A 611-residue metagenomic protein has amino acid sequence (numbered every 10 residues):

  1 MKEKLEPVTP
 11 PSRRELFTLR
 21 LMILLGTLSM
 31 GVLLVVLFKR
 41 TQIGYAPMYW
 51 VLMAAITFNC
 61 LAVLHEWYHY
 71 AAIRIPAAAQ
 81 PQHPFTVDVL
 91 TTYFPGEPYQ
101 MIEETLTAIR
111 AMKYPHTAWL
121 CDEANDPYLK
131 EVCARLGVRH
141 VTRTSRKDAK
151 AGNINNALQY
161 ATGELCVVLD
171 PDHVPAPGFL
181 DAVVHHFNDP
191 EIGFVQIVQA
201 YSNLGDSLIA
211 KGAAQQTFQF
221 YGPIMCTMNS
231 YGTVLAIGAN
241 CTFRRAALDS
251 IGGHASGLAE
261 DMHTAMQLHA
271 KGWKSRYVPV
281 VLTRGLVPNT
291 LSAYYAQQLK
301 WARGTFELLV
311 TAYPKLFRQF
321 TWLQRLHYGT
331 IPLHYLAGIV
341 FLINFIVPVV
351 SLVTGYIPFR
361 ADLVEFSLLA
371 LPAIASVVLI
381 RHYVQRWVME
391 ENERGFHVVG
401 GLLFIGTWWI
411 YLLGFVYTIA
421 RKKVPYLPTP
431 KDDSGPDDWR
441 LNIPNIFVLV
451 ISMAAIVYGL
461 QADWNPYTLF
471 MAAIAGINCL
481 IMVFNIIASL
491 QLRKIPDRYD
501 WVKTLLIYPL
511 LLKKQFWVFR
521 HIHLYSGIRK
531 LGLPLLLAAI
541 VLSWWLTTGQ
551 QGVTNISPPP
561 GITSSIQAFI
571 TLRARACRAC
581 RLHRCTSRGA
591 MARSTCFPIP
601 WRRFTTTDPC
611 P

Functional and structural regions predicted by a protein language model:
K2-T107: N-proximal low-complexity "stem/linker" segments adjacent to membrane-targeting elements
M30-T57, W67-Y70, A79-P81, H334-V424 (+4 more regions): Membrane-embedded multi-pass helical conduit in multi-pass membrane proteins, especially envelope-biosynthetic
H69, T142-L165, P177-A259, H269-A270 (+2 more regions): Long helical/loop segments within the catalytic core of UDP-sugar-dependent glycosyltransferases, especially the large
T105-H116: Short, acidic, metal-binding catalytic loop of nucleotide-sugar glycosyltransferases
D122-L129, S145-R146: A conserved acidic beta->alpha catalytic loop
D170-V174: The conserved acidic donor/metal-binding loop of glycosyltransferases
S256, A265-T283: Catalytic donor-sugar/metal-binding loop of nucleotide-sugar-dependent glycosyltransferases
K514-Q550: Internal/C-terminal transmembrane anchor helices
